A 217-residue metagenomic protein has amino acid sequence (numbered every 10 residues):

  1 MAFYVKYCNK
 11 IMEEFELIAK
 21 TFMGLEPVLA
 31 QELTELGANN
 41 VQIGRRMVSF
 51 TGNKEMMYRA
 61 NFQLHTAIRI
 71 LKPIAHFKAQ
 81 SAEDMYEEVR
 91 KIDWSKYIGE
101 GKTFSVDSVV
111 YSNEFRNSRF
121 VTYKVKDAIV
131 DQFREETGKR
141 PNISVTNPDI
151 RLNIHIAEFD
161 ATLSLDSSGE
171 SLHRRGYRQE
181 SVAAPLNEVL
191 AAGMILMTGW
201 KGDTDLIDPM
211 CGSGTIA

Functional and structural regions predicted by a protein language model:
A2-I11: Short, Lys/Arg-enriched N-terminal segments with co-localized hydrophobic residues within the first ~10-30 amino acids
E13-P148: Non-catalytic nucleic-acid substrate-recognition regions in nucleic-acid-modifying enzymes
S49, N147-I156, G214: Beta-rich nucleic-acid/ligand-interaction surfaces
W94-S95, N142, R151-N153, L196-M197 (+1 more regions): A generic local secondary-structure boundary/capping motif
V106, I154, M194: A residue-level signal for conserved active-site and pocket-lining positions in enzyme catalytic cores
L152-S168: C-terminal edge-of-domain segments
L163-M197: SAM-dependent Rossmann-like transferase core, predominantly class I methyltransferases with a strong bias toward
L186-A217: Conserved S-adenosyl-L-methionine
